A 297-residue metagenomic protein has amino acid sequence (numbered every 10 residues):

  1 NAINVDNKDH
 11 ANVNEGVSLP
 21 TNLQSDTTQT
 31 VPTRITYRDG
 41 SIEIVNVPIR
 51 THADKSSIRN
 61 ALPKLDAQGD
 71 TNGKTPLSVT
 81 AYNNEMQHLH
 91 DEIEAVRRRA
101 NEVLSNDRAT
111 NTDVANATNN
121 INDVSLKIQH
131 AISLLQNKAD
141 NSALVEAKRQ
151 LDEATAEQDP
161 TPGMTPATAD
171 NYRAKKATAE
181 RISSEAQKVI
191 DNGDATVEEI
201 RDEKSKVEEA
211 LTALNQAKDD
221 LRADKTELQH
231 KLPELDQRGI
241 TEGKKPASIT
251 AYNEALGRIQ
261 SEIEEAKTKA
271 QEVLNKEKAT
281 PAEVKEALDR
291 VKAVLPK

Functional and structural regions predicted by a protein language model:
N1-H10, S56, N60-L89, E146-R149 (+2 more regions): Solvent-exposed, low-complexity, repeat-rich "mucin-like" stalks and linkers
N4-E43, V47, N106-K127, D191-V207 (+1 more regions): Serine/threonine-rich, repeat-prone extracellular segments and beta-strand-based repeat modules of secreted/surface
K8-A11, T28, S41, V45 (+13 more regions): Intrinsically disordered, low-complexity regions of eukaryotic proteins
V47-A53: Interdomain boundary/hinge segments at the C-termini of tandem beta-sandwich modules
I58-L65, Y82, L89, I93-L104 (+13 more regions): Fold-core signature of tandem repeat domains
D70-A81, L104-A115, D159-T168, I190-R201 (+2 more regions): Charged, low-complexity interaction regions
A109, A195, Q216-D219, A223 (+2 more regions): Heptad-repeat alpha-helical rod positions in long coiled-coil/spectrin-like domains
